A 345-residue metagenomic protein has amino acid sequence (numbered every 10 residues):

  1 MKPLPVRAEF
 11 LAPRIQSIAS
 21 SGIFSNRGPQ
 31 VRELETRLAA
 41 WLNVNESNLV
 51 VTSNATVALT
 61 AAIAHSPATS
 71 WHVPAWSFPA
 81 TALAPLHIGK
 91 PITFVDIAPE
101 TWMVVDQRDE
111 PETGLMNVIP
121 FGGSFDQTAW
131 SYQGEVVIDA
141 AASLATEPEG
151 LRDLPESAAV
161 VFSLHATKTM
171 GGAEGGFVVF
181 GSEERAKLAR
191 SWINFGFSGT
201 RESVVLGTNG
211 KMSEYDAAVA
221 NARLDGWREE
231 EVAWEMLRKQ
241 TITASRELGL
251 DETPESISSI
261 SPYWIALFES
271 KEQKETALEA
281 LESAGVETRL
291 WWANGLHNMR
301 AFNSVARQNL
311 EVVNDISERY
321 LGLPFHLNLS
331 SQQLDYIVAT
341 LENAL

Functional and structural regions predicted by a protein language model:
M1-A61, H65-P67, D109, E318 (+2 more regions): Conserved PLP-binding active-site segment in aminotransferase class I/II-type PLP enzymes
A12, V31-S47, M116-V118, E183-L345: PLP-dependent aminotransferase class I/II
V51, V73, N117-V118, G172 (+1 more regions): A short beta-strand submotif of the Rossmann-like class I SAM-dependent methyltransferase core that lines
V51, V73-P74, F94, V178 (+1 more regions): Conserved SAM-binding loop
T60-D109, A280: Conserved PLP-anchoring active-site segment centered on the Schiff-base-forming lysine
A61-P67, T101-P111, S124-E135, K239-L248 (+3 more regions): Alpha-helix C-terminal capping segments
P91, E135, E287: Residue-level detector of anion-binding/catalytic polar loops
A98-G172, V178-V179: Active-site phosphate-binding strand-loop segment of PLP-dependent enzymes
